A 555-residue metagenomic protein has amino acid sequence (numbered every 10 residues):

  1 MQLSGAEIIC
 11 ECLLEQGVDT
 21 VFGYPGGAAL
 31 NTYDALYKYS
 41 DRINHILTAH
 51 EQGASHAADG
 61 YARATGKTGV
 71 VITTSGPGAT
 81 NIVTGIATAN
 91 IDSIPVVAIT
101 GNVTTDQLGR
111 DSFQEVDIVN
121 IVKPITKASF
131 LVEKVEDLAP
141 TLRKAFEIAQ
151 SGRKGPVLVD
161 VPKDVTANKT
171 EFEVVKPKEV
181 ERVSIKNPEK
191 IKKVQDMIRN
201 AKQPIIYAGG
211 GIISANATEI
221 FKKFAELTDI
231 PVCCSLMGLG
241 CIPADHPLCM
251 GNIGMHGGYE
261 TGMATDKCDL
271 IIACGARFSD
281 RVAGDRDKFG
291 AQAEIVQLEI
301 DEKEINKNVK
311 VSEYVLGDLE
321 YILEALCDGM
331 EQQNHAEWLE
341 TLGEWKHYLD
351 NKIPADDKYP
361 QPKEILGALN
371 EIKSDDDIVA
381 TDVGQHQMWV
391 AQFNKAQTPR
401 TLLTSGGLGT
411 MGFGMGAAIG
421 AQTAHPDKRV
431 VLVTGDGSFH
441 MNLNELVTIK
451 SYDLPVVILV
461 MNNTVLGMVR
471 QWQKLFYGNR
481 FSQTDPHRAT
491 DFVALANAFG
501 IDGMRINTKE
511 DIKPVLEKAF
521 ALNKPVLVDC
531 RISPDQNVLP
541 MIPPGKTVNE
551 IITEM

Functional and structural regions predicted by a protein language model:
M1-E331, A368, I372-D375, P455-I458 (+4 more regions): N-terminal alpha/beta PP-like core and its mobile active-site loop of ThDP/TPP-dependent enzymes
A6-I9, L14-D19, G27, T32-Y37 (+1 more regions): Active-site diphosphate/adenylate-binding microenvironment
I8, G53, E364, N444-V447: Active-site phosphate/pyrophosphate-handling residues
Y24-G26, H45-H56, V71-G78, E133-K134 (+6 more regions): Active-site nucleophile and cofactor-binding loops and adjacent substrate-binding regions of central metabolic enzymes
I99, L108-Q114, N306-N308, Y314-L316 (+2 more regions): Thiamine diphosphate
E136, V174, K192, D196 (+4 more regions): Phosphate/pyrophosphate-binding active-site segments
L158, Q297, A380, V433-T434: Generic enzyme active-site microenvironment
A215, G262, G317-E320, Y359 (+3 more regions): Conserved structured core elements
